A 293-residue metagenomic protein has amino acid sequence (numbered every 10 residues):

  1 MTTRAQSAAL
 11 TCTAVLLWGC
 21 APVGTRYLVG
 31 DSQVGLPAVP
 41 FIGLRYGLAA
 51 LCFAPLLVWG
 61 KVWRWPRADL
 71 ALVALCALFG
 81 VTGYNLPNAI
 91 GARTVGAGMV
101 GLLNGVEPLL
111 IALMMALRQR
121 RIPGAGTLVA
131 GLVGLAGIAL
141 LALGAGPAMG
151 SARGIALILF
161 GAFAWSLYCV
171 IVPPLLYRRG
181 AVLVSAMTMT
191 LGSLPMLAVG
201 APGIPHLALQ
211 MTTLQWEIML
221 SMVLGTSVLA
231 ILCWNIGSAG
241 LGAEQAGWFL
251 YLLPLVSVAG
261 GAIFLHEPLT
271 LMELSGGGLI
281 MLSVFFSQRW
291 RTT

Functional and structural regions predicted by a protein language model:
M1-P40, P147-P174, P195-A198: Glycine-/small-residue-enriched transmembrane alpha-helix faces in small-molecule transporters and effluxers
T11, V15, L44, V81 (+4 more regions): Helix-helix packing/entry segments at the starts of transmembrane helices
L17, A21-P22, A54-N104, L140-A142 (+1 more regions): Specific transmembrane alpha-helical segments of multi-pass solute transporters/efflux pumps, especially DMT/EamA
V23-G35, I90-R93, A142-A152, G200-M219 (+1 more regions): Membrane-interface helix termini and inter-helical loops of multi-pass transporters
L28, F41, R45, G91 (+9 more regions): Hydrophobic/aromatic residues within transmembrane alpha-helices of multi-pass small-molecule transporters
Q33-G83, L110-M114, V133, A164-I171 (+5 more regions): Transmembrane alpha-helices of multi-pass small-molecule transport proteins
F53, A74, M114, P123-G144 (+5 more regions): Hydrophobic transmembrane alpha-helices of multi-pass small-molecule transport proteins
R67-D69, G101-N104, L117-L140, S151-I155 (+3 more regions): Loop-to-transmembrane alpha-helix entry segments
